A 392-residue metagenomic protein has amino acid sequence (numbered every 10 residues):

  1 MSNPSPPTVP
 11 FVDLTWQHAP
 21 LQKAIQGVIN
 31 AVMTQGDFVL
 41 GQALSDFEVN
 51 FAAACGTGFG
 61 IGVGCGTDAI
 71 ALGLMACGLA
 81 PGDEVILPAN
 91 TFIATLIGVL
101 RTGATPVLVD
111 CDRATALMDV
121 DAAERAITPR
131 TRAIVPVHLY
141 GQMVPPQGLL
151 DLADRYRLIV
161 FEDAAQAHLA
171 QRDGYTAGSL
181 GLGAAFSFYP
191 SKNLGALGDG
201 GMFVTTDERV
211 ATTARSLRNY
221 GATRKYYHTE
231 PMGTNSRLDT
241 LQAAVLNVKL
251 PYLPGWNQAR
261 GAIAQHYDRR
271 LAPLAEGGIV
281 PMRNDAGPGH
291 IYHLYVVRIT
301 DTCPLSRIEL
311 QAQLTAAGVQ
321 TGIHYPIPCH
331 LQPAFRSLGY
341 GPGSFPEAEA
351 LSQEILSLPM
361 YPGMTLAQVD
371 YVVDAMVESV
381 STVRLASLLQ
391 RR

Functional and structural regions predicted by a protein language model:
S2-N3, T8, T15, G27 (+7 more regions): PLP-dependent aminotransferase class I/II
G36-E84, I97-T102, L108-D110, Y175: Phosphate-binding glycine-rich loop
A69, T91, P359: Conserved SAM-binding loop
M75-A164, Q171: PLP-dependent aminotransferase-like
I86, V107, V160-F161, A185 (+2 more regions): Structural detector of well-ordered beta-strand residues that form the stable sheet scaffold of enzyme domains
I97-V99, L152, T176, N193 (+1 more regions): Hydrophobic/aromatic ligand-binding patch that stacks against planar heteroaromatic rings of cofactors or nucleotides
E162-L197, K225-H228: Conserved active-site segment immediately N-terminal to the catalytic lysine that forms the internal aldimine
F186-S187, G201-T206, N247: Short beta-strand-to-turn element immediately C-terminal to the catalytic PLP-Schiff-base lysine in fold type I
